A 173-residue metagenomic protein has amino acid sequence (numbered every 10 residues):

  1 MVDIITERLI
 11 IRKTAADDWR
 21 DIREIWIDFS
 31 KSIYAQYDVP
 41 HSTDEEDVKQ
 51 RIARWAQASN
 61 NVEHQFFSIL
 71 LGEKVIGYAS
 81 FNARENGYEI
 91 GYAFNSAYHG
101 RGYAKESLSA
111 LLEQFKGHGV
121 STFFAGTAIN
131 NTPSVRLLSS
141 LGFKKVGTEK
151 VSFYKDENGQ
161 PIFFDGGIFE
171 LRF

Functional and structural regions predicted by a protein language model:
M1-S32, F66-F173: Acyl-donor (CoA/ACP) binding surface of acyl/acetyltransferases
S30-R54: Conserved GNAT-fold acetyl-CoA-binding loop/helix
P40-D44, Q65, N130: Short, conserved alpha-helical segments within structured domains
A53-F67, G77: A short helix-loop-beta-strand connector motif used in the catalytic cores of GNAT acetyltransferases and, in some
